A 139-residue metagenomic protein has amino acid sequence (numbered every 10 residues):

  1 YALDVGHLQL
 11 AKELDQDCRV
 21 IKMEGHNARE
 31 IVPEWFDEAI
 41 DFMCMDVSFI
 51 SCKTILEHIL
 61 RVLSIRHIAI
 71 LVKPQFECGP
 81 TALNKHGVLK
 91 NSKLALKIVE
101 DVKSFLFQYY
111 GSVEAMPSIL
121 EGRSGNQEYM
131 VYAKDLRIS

Functional and structural regions predicted by a protein language model:
Y1-I50, T54: S-adenosyl-L-methionine
H7, A28-R29, P74-C78, L120: Short "lid" loop at the C-terminus of a central beta-strand within the Rossmann-like core of SAM-dependent
L10, K73, G125: Residue-level signal for inorganic ion chemistry
K53-A69: A short glycine-rich, Lys/Arg-flanked "PGG" loop and its adjoining helix->strand segment in the class I
P74-N91: Short, glycine-/aromatic-enriched active-site segment of Class I SAM-dependent methyltransferases
K93-Y109: Short alpha-helix
G111-E121: Conserved S-adenosyl-L-methionine
L120-S139: Core SAM-dependent methyltransferase catalytic element
